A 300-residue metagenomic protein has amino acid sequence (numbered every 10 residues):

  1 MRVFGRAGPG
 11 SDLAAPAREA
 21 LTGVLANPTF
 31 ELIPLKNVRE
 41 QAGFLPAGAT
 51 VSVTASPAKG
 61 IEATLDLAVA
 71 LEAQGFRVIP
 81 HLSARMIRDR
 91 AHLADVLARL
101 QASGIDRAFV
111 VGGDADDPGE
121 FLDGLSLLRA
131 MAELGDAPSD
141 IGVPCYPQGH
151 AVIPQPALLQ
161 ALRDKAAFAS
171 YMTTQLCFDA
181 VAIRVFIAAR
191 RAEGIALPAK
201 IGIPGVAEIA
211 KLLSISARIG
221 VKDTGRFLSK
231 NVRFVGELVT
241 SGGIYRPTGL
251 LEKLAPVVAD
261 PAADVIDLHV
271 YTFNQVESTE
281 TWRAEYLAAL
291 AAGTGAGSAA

Functional and structural regions predicted by a protein language model:
R2-L159: Active-site beta->alpha loop and helix N-cap motifs at the rims of alpha/beta catalytic domains
F30, S56, R85, A151-P154 (+5 more regions): Glycine- and other small-residue-rich loops at beta-strand/loop junctions that grip anionic moieties
F30-K36, D123-Y146, A196-A259, N274 (+1 more regions): Active-site pocket-lining/capping segments in soluble small-molecule metabolic enzymes
E72, Q101, K165-A166, R191: Non-catalytic positions within long, well-ordered alpha-helices that form the structural scaffold/packing of enzyme
P80, K165-F168, I201, L254 (+1 more regions): Conserved, mostly hydrophobic/aromatic
I87-D89, D116-L122, T174-I187, A207-I209 (+1 more regions): Active-site glycine- and acidic-residue-rich loops that bind and position anionic ligands or nucleotide-like cofactors
V152-A167, M172, A182: Active-site glycine-rich loop that binds ribose-phosphate moieties when present
K165, V265-T281: Charge-patterned, long linear interaction tracts outside catalytic cores
